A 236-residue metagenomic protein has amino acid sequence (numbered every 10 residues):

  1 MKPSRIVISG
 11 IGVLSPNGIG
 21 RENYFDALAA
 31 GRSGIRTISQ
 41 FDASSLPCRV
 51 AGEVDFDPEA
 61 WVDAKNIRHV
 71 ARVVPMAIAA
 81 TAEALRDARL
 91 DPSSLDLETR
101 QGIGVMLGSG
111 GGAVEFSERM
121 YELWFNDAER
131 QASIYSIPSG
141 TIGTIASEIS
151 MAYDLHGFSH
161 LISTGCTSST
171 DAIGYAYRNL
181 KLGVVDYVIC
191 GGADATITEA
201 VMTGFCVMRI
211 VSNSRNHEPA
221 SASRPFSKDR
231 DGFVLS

Functional and structural regions predicted by a protein language model:
M1-I8, S15, T37, H69-S94: N-terminal amphipathic, basic-rich helices that act as targeting or association modules
M1-N66: ACP-dependent fatty acid/polyketide chain-elongation machinery
K2-P3, I19, A30-S33, I67 (+2 more regions): Acyl-thioester C-C bond-transforming condensing/cleaving domain
I11, G108-G110: Structured loops at beta-to-helix junctions and adjacent beta-edge loops in soluble globular domains
L46, V62-K65, H69-A80, L97 (+2 more regions): Generic, well-ordered alpha-helical segments
A51, A77-I78, A146, I173: A general structural signal for well-ordered alpha-helical segments in protein cores
R100-G102: A general structural motif
